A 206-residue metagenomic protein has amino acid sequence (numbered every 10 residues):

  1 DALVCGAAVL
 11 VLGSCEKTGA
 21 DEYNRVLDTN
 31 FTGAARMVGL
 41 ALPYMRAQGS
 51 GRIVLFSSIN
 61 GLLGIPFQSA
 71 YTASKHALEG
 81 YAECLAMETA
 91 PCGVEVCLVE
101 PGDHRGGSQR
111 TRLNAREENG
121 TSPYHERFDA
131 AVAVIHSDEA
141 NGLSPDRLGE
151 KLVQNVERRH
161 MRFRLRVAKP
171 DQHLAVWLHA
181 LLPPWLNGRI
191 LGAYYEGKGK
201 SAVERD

Functional and structural regions predicted by a protein language model:
G6-V11: Conserved NAD(P)H cofactor-binding loop of Rossmann-fold oxidoreductase domains
S14-C15, E22-N24: Substrate-binding pocket helix/loop in short-chain dehydrogenase/reductase
E16, L63-S69: Active-site loop immediately N-terminal to the catalytic Tyr-X3-Lys motif of short-chain dehydrogenase/reductase
V38, S74: Active-site helix of classical SDR
P43, M87-E88: Alpha-helical segment proximal to the catalytic Tyr-Lys
S58: Residue(s) in the substrate-gating loop at a strand-loop-helix junction that position the organic substrate next
E88-E139: C-terminal beta-strand-loop-alpha-helix "lid" module of Rossmann-like NAD(P)-dependent dehydrogenases
